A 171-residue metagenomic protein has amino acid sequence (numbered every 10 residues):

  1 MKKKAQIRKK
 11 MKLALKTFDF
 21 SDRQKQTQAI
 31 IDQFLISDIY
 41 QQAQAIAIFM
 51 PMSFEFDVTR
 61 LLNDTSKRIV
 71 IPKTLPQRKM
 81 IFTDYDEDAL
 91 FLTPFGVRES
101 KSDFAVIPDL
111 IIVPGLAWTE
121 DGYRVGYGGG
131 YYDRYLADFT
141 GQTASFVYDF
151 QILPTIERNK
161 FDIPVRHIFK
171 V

Functional and structural regions predicted by a protein language model:
M1-K101, V106: N-terminal active-site beta-alpha-beta segment that forms phosphate/nucleotide-binding and substrate-recognition loops
K2, V106-L110, E120-Y123, R134-V171: Surface-exposed, charge/polar-rich loops and edge strands
F49-P51, V113-P114, S145-V147: Short beta-strand segments
S53, P76, A117, Y148-Q151: Short, glycine/serine-rich, charged loops/turns that create anion-binding and catalytic segments at active sites
T59, D133-R134: Alpha-helical elements of the RecA-like P-loop NTPase motor core of helicases
N63, G126-Y131: Charged helix-capping and loop-helix junction motifs
P72, Y127, F146: Replace "coordinates the UDP/GDP/TDP-sugar" with "coordinates nucleotide-activated sugar donors
I81, V113, T119: Anionic-ligand binding patches
